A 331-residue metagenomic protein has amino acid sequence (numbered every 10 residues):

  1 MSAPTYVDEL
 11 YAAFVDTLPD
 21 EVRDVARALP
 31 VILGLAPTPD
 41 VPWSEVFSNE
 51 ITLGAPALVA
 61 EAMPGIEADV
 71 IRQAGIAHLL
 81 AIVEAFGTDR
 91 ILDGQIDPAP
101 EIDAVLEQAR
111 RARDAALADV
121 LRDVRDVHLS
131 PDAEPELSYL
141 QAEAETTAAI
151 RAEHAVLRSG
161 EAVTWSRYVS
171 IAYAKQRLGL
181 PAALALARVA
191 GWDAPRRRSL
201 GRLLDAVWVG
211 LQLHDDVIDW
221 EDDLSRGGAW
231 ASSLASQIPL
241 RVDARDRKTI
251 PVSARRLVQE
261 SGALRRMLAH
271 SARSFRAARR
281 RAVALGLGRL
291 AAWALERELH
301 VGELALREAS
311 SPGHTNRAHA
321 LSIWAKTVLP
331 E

Functional and structural regions predicted by a protein language model:
M1-A36: Low-complexity, Ser/Thr/Pro/Gly-enriched N-terminal "stalk/linker" regions
R27-A81, W165-L203, V207: Alpha-helical phosphate/pyrophosphate-handling elements in metalloenzyme active cores
A62-E67, D93-P98, D119-P135, L157-S166 (+2 more regions): Inter-helical turn/loop segments and adjacent helix faces that build the functional surface of alpha-helical bundle
F86-Q108, A112-A116, L184-W192, D205-R265: Acidic, Mg2+-coordinating active-site segments of isoprenoid diphosphate-utilizing enzymes
Q95, T146-I171, R256-L257: Acidic/His metal-coordination segments adjacent to aromatic residues that form catalytic metal sites in metalloenzymes
D103-A155: N-terminal, motif-rich segments that launch catalysis or mediate targeting to/interaction with membranes, typified by
A118-S138, P239-G288: Primarily interfacial, aromatic-capped hydrophobic alpha-helices that serve as membrane anchors
R297-E331: Acidic, carboxylate-rich catalytic segments that either coordinate divalent cations
